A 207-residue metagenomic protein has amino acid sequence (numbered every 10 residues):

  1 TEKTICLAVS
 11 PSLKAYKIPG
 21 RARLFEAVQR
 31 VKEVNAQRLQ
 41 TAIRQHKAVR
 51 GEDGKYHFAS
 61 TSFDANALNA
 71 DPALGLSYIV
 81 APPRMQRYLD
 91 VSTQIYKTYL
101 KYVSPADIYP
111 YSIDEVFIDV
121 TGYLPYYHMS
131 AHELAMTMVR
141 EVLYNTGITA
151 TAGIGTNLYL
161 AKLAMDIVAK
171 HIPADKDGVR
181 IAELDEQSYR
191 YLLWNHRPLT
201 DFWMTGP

Functional and structural regions predicted by a protein language model:
T1-I113, F117: Residues that scaffold, gate, or flank divalent-cation-dependent active/transport sites
P82-R87, G122-M129, V179, L193-F202: Flexible, glycine/proline-enriched loop segments at strand-loop-helix junctions that form or flank small-ligand binding
Q94-Y102, T137-T146: Generic non-transmembrane alpha-helical segments
D114, A152, W194-P207: Helix-hairpin-helix
I118-V139: Catalytic palm subdomain of template-directed nucleic-acid polymerases, centered on the conserved carboxylate motif
M138, M165, A174: Surface-exposed, charge/polar-rich loops and edge strands
N145-D166, K170: Structured, non-catalytic alpha/beta "coupling" segments that mediate domain-domain communication and provide generic
P173-H196: A short, charged helix-loop
